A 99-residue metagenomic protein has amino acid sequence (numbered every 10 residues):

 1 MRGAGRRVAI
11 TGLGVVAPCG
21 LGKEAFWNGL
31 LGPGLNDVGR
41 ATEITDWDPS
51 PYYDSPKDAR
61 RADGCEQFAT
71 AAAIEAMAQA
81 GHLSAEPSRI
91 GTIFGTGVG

Functional and structural regions predicted by a protein language model:
M1-G99: Conserved "HGTGT" condensation-loop signature of ketosynthase/thiolase-family condensing enzymes that catalyze
